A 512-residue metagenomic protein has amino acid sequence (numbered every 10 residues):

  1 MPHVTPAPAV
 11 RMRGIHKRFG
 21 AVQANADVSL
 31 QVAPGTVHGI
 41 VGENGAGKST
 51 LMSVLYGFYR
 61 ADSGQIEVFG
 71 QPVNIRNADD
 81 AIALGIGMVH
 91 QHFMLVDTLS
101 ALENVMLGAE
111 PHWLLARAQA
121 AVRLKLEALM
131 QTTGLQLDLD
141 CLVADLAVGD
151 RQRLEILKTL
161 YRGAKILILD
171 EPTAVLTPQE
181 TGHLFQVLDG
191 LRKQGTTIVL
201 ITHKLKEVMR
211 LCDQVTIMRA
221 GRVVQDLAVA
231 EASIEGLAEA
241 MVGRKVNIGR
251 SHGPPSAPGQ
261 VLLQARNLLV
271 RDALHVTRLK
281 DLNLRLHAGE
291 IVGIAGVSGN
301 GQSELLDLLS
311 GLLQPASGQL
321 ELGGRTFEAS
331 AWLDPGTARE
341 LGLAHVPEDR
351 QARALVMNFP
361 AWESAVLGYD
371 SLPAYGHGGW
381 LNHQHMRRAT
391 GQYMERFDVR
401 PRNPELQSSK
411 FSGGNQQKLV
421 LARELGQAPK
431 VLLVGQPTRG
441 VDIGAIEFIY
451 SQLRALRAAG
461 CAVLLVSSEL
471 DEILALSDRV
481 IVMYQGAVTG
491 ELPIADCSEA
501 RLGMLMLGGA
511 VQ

Functional and structural regions predicted by a protein language model:
P2-Q512: Glycine-rich phosphate-binding loops of nucleotide-dependent enzymes
